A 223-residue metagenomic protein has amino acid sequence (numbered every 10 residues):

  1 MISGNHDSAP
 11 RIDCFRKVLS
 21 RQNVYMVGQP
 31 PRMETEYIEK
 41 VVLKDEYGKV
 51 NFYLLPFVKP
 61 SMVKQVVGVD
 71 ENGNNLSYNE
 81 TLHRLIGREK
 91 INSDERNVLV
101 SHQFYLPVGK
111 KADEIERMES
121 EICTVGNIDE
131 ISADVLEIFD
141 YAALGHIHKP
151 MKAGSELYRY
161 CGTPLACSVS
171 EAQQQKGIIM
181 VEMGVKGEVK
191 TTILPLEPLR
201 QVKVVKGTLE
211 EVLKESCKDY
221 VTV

Functional and structural regions predicted by a protein language model:
M1-V223: Extended recognition/assembly regions associated with phosphoester-bond processing machinery
